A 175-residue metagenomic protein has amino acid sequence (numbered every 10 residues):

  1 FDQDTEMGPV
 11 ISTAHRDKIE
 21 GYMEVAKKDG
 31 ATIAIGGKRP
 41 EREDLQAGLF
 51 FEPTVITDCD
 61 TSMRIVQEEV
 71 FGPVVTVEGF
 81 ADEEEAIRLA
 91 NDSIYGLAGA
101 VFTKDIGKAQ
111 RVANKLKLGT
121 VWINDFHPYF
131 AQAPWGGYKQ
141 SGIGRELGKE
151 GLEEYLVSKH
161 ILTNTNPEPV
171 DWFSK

Functional and structural regions predicted by a protein language model:
D2: Conserved "HGTGT" condensation-loop signature of ketosynthase/thiolase-family condensing enzymes that catalyze
M7, M23, D29, Q46-K175: Conserved C-terminal structural/oligomerization subdomain of aldehyde/semialdehyde dehydrogenase
V10-E20: Short beta-strand to alpha-helix junction loop
G37-D44: Short, solvent-exposed loop/turn elements at beta->coil junctions and helix N-caps that rim active or binding pockets
